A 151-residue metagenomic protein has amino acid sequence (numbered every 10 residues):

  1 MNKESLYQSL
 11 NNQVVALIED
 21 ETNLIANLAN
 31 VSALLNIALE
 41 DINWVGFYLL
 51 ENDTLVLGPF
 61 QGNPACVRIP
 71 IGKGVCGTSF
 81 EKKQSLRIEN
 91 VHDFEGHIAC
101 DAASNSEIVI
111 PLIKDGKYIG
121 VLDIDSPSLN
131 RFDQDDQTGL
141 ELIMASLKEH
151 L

Functional and structural regions predicted by a protein language model:
M1-G58, L147-L151: Intrinsically disordered, low-complexity terminal regulatory regions
N11, V15, S126-L151: Juxtadomain coupling helices with adjacent low-complexity linkers
I42, L50-T54, G58-C100: Regulatory sensory and allosteric helical modules in signal-transduction proteins and certain transcription factors
W44, V109, V121: Short hydrophobic/aromatic beta-strand element in the GNAT-like acyltransferase core that lines or flanks the acyl-donor
S106-I113: A short, aliphatic-rich beta-strand micro-motif
I113-S126: Sensory-domain boundary capping and coupling elements
